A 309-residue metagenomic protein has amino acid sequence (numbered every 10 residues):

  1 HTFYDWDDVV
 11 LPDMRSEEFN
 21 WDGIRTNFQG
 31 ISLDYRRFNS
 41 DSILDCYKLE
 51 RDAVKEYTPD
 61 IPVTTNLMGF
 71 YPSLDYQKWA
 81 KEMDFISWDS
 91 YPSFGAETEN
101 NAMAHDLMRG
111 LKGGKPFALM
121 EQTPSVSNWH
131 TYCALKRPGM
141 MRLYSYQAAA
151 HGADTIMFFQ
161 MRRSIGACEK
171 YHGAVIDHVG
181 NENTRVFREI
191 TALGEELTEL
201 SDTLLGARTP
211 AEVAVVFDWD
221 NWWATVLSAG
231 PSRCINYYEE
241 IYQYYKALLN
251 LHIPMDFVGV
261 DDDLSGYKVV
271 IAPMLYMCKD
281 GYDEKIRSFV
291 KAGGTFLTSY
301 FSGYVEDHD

Functional and structural regions predicted by a protein language model:
H1-E82, L264: Active-site neighborhood of glycoside hydrolase catalytic domains
D13-M14, E18, S32, K48 (+4 more regions): Carbohydrate-binding surfaces of carbohydrate-active enzymes
